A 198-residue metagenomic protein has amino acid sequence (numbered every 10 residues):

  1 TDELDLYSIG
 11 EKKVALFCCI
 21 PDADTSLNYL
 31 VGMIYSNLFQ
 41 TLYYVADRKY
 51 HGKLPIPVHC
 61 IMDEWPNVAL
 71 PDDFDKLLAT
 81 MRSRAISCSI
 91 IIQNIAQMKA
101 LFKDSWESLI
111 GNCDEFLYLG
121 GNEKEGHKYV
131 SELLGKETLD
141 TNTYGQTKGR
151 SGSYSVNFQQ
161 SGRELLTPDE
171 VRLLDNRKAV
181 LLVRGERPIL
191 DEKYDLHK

Functional and structural regions predicted by a protein language model:
T1-I86, L101, S161, D169-K193 (+1 more regions): P-loop NTPase motor domains
D5-L6, K76-A79, Q97-K198: P-loop NTPase motor core of the ASCE superfamily
P21, I92, G121: Conserved residues at beta->alpha junctions
P66, N94-A96: Acidic, glycine-rich active-site loops and adjacent beta-strand->loop/helix elements that engage anionic groups
S87-Q93: Structural recognition of the conserved hydrophobic beta-strand(s) that form the central parallel beta-sheet of P-loop
